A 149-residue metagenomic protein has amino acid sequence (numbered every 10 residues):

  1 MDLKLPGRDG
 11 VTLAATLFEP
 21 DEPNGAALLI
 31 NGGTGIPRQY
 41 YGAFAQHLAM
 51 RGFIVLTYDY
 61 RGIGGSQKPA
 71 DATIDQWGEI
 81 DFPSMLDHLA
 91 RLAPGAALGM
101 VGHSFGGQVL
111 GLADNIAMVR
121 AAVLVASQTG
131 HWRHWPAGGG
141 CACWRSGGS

Functional and structural regions predicted by a protein language model:
M1-P20: N-terminal cap/lid segment of alpha/beta-hydrolase-fold proteins
G25-A26: Alpha/beta-hydrolase fold active-site loops
N31-I36: Active-site glycine-rich loops that stabilize anionic/oxyanionic intermediates across multiple enzyme folds
R38-P69: Conserved alpha/beta-hydrolase
Y40, A72-L92: Alpha/beta-hydrolase active-site loop
L92-S104: Alpha/beta-hydrolase fold nucleophile elbow
V101, F105-S149: Alpha/beta-hydrolase-fold enzymes
